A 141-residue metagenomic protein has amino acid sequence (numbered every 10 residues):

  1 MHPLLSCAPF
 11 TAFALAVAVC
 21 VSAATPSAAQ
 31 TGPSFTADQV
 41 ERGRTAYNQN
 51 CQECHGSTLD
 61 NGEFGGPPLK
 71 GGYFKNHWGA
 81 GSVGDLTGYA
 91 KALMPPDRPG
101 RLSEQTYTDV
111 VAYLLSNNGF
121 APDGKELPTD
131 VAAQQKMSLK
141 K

Functional and structural regions predicted by a protein language model:
M1-A8: N-terminal secretory signal peptides that target proteins for export/translocation
F10-S22: Bacterial N-terminal signal peptides
T25-A46: Electrostatic cytochrome c docking/interface patches
A37, T58-P95: Gly/Gly-Pro-rich "capping" loops immediately C-terminal to redox-active cysteine motifs in periplasmic/lumenal
Q39, S82, L102-T106: An acidic site on a long C-lobe helix of protein kinase domains
G43, Y47-T58, V110, L114: The canonical Cys-X-X-Cys-His
P99-K141: Flexible coil segments in periplasmic/lumen-exposed cytochrome c-class electron-transfer proteins
